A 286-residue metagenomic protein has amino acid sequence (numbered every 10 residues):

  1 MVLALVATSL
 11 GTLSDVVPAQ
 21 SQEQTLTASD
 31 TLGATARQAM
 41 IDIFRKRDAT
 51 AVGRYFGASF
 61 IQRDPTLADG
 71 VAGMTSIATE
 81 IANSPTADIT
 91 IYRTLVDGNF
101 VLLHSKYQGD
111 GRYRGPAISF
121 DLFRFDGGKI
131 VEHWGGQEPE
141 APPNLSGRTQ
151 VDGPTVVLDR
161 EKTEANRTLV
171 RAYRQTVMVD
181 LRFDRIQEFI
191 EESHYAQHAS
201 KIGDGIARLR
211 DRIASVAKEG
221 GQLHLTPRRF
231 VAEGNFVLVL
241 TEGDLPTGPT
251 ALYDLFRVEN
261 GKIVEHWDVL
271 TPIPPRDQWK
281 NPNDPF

Functional and structural regions predicted by a protein language model:
M1-T12: Bacterial N-terminal signal peptides
T8, V17-A19: Cleavable N-terminal signal peptides
A19-F286: C-terminal and inter-domain tail/linker signature
